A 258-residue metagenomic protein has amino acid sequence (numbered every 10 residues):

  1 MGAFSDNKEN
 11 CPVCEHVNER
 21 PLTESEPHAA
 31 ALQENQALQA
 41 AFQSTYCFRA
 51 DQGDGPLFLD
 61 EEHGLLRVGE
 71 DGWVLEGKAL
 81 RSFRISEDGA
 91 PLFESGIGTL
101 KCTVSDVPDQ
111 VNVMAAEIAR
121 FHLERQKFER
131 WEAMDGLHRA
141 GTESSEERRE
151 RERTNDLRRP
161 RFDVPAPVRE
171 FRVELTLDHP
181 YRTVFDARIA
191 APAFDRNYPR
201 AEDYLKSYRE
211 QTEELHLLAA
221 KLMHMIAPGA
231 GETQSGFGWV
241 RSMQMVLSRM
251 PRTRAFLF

Functional and structural regions predicted by a protein language model:
M1-A3, L65-V68: Short, intrinsically disordered, charge-biased short linear motifs at domain edges
F4-H63, W73, D88, S95-G96 (+1 more regions): Anionic N-terminal interaction surfaces
E26-Q36, G89-E170: Mixed-charge, low-complexity intrinsically disordered segments
Q52-D54, E70, D178-R182: Glycine-centered tight beta-turn/hairpin loop motif at sheet-sheet or coil-to-beta transitions
G55, E62, D71, R81 (+1 more regions): Core residues of folded domains in eukaryotic genome-function proteins
F58-L65, K78-A79, P180: Short, solvent-exposed coil/turn segments at beta-strand boundaries
V74-A90: Phosphoinositide-dependent membrane-docking surfaces
G141-R148, T176-F258: Terminal and domain-flanking low-complexity segments
